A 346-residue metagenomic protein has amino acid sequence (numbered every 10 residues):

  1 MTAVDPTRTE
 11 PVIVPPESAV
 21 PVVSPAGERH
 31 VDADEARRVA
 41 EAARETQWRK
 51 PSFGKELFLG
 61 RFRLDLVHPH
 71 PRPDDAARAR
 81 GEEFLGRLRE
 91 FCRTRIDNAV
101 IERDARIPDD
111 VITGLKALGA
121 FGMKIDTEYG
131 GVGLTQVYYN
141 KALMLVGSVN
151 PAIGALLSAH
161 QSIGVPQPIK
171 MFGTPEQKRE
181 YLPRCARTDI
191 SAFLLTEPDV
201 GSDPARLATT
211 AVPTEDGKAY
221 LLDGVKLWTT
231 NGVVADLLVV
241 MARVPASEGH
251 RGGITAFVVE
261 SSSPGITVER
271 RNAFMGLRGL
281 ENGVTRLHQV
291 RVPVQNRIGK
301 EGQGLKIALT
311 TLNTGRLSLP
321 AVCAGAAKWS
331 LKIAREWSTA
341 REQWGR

Functional and structural regions predicted by a protein language model:
T2-N98, A105-R106, D110: Extended, charge-enriched "interface" segments that sit outside catalytic cores
A117-T188, T230-L237: Internal helix-loop-helix
Y181, T196, R206-L207, V225-L227 (+1 more regions): Short beta-alpha junctions and helix-cap segments that line functional grooves
R187-L195: A short, Trp-centered hydrophobic/proline-enriched beta-strand micro-motif
D199-S202, W228-N231, S247-E248, F274-E281: Short Gly/Pro-enriched turn/cap motifs at secondary-structure boundaries
T209-V212: A structural signal for short hydrophobic beta-strand segments in well-ordered beta-sheet cores
K218-A219, D223-V268: A short core secondary-structure module
T267-R346: Glycine-rich beta->alpha junctions and the first turn(s) of the following alpha-helix
